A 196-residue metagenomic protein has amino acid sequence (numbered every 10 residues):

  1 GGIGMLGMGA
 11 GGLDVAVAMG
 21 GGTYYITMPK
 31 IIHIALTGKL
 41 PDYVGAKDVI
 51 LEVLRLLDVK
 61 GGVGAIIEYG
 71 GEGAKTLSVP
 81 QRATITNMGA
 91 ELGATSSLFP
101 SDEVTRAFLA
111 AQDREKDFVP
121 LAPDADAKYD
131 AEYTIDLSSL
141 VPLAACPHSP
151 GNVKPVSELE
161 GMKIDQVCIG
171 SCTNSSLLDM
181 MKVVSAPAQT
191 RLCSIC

Functional and structural regions predicted by a protein language model:
G1-C196: Fe-S-dependent hydro-lyases/dehydratases of central metabolism
